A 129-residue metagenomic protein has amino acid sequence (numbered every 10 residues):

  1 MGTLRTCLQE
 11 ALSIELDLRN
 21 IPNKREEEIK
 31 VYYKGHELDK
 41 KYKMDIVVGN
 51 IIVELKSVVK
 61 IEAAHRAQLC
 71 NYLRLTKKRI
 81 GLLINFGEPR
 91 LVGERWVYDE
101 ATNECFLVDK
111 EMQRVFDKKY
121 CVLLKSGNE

Functional and structural regions predicted by a protein language model:
M1-I51, V58, P89-A101, K110-Q113 (+2 more regions): Active-site metal-binding core of divalent-cation-utilizing nuclease and nuclease-like domains
K56-L107: Nucleic-acid nuclease catalytic cores
